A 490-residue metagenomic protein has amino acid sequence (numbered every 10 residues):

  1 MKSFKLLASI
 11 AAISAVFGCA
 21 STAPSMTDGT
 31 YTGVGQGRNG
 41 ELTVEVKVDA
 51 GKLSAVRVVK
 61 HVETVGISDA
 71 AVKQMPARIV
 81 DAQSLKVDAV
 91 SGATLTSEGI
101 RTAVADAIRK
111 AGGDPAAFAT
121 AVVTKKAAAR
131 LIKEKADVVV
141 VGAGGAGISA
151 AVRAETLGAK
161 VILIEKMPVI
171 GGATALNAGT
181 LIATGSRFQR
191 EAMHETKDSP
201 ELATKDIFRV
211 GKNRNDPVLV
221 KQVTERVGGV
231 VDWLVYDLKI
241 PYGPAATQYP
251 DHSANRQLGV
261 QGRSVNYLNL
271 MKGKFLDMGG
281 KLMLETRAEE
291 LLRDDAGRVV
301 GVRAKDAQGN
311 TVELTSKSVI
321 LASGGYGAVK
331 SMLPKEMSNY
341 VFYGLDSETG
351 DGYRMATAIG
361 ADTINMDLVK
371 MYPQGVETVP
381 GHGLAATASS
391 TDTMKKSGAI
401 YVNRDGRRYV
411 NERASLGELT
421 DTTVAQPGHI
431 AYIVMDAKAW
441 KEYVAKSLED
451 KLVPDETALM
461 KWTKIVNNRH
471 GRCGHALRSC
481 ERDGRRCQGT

Functional and structural regions predicted by a protein language model:
F17-G18: C-terminal motif of bacterial Sec signal peptides marking the signal peptidase cleavage site
P24-V122: Active-site- and interface-proximal helix/loop "cap" or "latch" segments in soluble metabolic and energy-transducing
A127-A146, I162: Beta1/beta-strand and adjacent pyrophosphate-binding region of the FAD-binding site in flavoprotein oxidoreductases
T156-L176: Glycine-rich FAD pyrophosphate-binding loop
V169, A175-K281, E285-E290, G398-R408 (+3 more regions): Conserved N-terminal/central alpha/beta ligand/cofactor-binding core
Q261-K317, Y353, I359: Helical element adjacent to the flavin cofactor pocket in flavoenzyme catalytic cores
A307-N310, L314-P380: Glycine-rich loop(s) and the adjacent beta-strand/alpha-helix scaffold that form part
Y353, D362-R482: An anion/pyrophosphate-binding glycine-rich loop and adjacent beta-alpha core in soluble alpha-beta enzymes
